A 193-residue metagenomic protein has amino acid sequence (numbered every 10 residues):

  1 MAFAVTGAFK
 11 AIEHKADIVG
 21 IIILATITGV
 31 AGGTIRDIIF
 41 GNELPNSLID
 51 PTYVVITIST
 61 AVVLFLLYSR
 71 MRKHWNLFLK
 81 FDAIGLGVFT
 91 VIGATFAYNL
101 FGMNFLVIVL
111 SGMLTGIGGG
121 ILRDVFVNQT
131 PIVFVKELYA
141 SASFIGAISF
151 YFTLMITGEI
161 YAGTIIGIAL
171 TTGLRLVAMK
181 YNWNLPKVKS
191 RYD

Functional and structural regions predicted by a protein language model:
M1, P45-S59, N104-G116: Structural signature of hydrophobic alpha-helical transmembrane segments
M1-A25, D37: The feature marks the first
A4-H14, V62-W75, I121-P131, L176-K187: C-terminal ends of transmembrane helices
V19-I27, D50-V54, W75-L86, S111 (+2 more regions): Cytoplasmic-side transmembrane-helix entry/capping segments in multi-pass membrane proteins
I23-I27, T34-F40, L110, L114 (+2 more regions): Short, structured motif recognition centered on aromatic/hydrophobic residues
I38-L48, A94-V107, F152-G163: Helix-coil boundary and interhelical linker segments in multi-pass alpha-helical membrane proteins
I58-A97: Ordered, amphipathic secondary-structure segments that act as subunit-interaction surfaces in large macromolecular
T164-V177: Small-residue-rich transmembrane alpha-helices that serve as helix-helix interface/gating elements in multipass
